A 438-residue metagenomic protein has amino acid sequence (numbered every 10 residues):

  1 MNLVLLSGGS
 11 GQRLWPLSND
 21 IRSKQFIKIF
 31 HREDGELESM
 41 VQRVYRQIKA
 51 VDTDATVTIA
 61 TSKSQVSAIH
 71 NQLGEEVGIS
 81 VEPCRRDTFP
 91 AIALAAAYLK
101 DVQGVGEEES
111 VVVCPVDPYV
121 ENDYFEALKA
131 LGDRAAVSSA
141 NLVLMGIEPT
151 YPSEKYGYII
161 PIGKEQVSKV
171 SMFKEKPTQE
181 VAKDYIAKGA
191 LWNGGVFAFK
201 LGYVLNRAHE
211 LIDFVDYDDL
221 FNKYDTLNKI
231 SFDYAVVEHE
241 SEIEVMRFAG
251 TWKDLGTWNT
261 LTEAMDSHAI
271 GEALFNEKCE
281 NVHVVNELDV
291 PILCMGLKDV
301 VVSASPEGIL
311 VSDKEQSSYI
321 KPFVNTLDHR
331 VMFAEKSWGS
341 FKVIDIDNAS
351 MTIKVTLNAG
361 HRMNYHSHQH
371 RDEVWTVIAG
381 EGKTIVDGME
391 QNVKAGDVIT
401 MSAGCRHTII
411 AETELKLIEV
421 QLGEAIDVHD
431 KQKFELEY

Functional and structural regions predicted by a protein language model:
M1-L5, W15-D20, F30-V113, Y119-E126: Conserved N-terminal catalytic core of the sugar/cofactor nucleotidyltransferase
L6, C114, V377, V420: Catalytic metal- and UDP-sugar-binding loop of GT-A-like glycosyltransferases, i.e., residues flanking the conserved
G11-P16, S23, V428: Short N-terminal binding/cap micro-motifs at the start of the first secondary-structure element
V41, A95, D117, I159 (+3 more regions): Residue-level signal for inorganic ion chemistry
E121-D216, K223-Y224, E244: Conserved core of the sugar-phosphate nucleotidyltransferase
L201-T400, C405-A411, A425-I426, K431-E437: Left-handed beta-helix
I418-I426: C-terminal structural segments of small proteins and small subunits
